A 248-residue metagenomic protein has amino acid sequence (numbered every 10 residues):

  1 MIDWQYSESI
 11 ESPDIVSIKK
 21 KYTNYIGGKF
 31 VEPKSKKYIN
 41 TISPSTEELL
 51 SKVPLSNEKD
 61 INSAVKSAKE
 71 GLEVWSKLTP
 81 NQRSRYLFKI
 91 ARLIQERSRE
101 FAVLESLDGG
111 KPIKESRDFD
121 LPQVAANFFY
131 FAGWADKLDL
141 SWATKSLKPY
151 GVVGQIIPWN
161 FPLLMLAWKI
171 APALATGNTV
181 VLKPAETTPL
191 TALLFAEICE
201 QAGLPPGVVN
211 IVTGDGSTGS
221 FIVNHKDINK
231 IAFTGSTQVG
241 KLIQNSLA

Functional and structural regions predicted by a protein language model:
M1-K52, R85, K89, K137-I157: Terminal low-complexity tails and localization/encapsulation signals of metabolic enzymes
V16, W75, F128-Y130, W159 (+2 more regions): Tryptophan-centric aromatic hotspots in well-structured domains and transmembrane helices
N24-I26, N40-S43, L49-S63, G203-V208 (+1 more regions): Histidine- and aromatic-rich ligand-binding microenvironments
F30, S43, K66, E70-E73 (+7 more regions): Charged/polar positions on well-ordered alpha helices
I42, S56, L78, S217 (+1 more regions): Residue-level signal for the nucleotide or nucleotide-sugar donor/cofactor binding architecture
E48-L140: Glycine-rich loop-to-alpha-helix module at the N-terminal edge of alpha/beta enzyme cores
K137-A248: Rossmann-like NAD(P) dinucleotide-binding subdomain of oxidoreductase/dehydrogenase enzymes
